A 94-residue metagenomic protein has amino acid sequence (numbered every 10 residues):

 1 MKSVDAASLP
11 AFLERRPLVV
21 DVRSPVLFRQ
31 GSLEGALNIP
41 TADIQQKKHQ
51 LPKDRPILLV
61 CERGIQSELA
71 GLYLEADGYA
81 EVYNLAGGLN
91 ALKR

Functional and structural regions predicted by a protein language model:
M1-L18, S24-P56, R63-R94: Rhodanese-like catalytic fold shared by cysteine-dependent sulfurtransferases and DSP/PTP-type phosphatases
